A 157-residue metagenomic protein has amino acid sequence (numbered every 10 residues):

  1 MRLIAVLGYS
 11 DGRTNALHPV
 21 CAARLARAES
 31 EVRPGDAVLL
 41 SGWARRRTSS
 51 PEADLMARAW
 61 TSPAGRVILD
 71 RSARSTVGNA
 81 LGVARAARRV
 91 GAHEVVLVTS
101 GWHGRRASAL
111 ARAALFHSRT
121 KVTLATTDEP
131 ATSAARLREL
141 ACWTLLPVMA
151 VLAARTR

Functional and structural regions predicted by a protein language model:
M1, T156-R157: Actinobacteria-biased recognition of intrinsically disordered, low-complexity terminal regions
M1-R136: A structural signal for short, hydrophobic/glycine-enriched beta-strand patches
T132-T156: A transmembrane-helix-recognition feature enriched in membrane-embedded lipid enzymes and envelope glyco-/phospholipid
